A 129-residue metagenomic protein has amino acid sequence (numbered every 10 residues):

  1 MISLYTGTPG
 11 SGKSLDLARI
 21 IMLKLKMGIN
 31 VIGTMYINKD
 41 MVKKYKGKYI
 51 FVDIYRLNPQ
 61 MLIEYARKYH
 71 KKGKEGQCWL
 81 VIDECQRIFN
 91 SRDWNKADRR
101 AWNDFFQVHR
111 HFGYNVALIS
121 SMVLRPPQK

Functional and structural regions predicted by a protein language model:
M1-L25: Glycine-rich P-loop/Walker A and Walker A-like loops and their local beta1-loop-alpha1 context in P-loop NTPases
L4, I32, W79-D83, A117: Structural motif
M22-K26, H70-K74, Q107-F112: Conserved catalytic network of the ASCE P-loop NTPase/AAA+ motor domain
I29-I37: Short beta-strand-centered segment that lines the nucleotide-binding/catalytic pocket of NTP-utilizing
N38-K46, P127-K129: Short loop/helix-cap segments at secondary-structure boundaries that form the rim of catalytic
V42-K72: Short glycine-rich substrate-engagement loop in P-loop NTPases that contacts/grips substrate
I63-D93, A101: P-loop NTPase motor-domain active sites and their immediate coupling elements
C85-K129: Replace "adjacent to P-loop NTPase cores in ATP/GTP-dependent enzymes" with "adjacent to NTP-binding cores
